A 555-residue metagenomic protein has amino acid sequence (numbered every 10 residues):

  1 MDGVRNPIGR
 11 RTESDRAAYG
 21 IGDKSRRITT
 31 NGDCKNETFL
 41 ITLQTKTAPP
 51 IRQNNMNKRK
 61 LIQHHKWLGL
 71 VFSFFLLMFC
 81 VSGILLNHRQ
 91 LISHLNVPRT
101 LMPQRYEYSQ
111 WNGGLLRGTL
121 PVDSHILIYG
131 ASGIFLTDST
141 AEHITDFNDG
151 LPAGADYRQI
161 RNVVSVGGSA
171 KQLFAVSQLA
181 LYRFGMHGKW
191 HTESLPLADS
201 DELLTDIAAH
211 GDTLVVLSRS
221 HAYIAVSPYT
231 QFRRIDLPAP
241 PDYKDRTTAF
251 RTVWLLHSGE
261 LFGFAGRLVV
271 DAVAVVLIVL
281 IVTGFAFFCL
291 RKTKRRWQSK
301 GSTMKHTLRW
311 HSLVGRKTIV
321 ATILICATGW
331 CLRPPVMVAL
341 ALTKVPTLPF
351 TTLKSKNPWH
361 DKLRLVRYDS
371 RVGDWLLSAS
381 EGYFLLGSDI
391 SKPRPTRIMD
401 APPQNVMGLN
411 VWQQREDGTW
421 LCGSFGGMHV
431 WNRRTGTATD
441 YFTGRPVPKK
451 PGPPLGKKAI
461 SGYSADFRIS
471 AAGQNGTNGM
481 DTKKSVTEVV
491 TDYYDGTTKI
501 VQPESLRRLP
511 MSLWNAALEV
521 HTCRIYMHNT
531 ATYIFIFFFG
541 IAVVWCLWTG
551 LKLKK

Functional and structural regions predicted by a protein language model:
R5-R11, A18-Y19, R26-R27, L43: Compositionally biased, intrinsically disordered low-complexity segments enriched in Pro/Arg/Gln/His
N57-L70, A265-T322, T530-K555: Juxtamembrane interface at the cytosolic side of transmembrane helices
L86-S109, R333-K356: Alpha-helical transmembrane signal-anchor/signal-peptide segments
Q110-T119, G154-G167, S200-G211, H360-R367 (+2 more regions): Repeated scaffold domains used in trafficking and secretory/extracellular systems, primarily beta-propellers
L116-G130, S165-S177, D212-R219, Y223-I224 (+4 more regions): Short beta-strand elements that form the blades of beta-propeller/WD-repeat-like and other beta-sheet-rich scaffold
D138-A141, G185-G188, S227-Y229, S388-I390 (+1 more regions): Short loop/turn segments that connect beta-strands within beta-propeller blades
I144-G150, H191-L197, F232-R246, P393-D400 (+2 more regions): Beta-propeller fold detector
V216-T252, V486-A516: Extended, hydrophilic extramembrane loops/domains of integral membrane proteins
